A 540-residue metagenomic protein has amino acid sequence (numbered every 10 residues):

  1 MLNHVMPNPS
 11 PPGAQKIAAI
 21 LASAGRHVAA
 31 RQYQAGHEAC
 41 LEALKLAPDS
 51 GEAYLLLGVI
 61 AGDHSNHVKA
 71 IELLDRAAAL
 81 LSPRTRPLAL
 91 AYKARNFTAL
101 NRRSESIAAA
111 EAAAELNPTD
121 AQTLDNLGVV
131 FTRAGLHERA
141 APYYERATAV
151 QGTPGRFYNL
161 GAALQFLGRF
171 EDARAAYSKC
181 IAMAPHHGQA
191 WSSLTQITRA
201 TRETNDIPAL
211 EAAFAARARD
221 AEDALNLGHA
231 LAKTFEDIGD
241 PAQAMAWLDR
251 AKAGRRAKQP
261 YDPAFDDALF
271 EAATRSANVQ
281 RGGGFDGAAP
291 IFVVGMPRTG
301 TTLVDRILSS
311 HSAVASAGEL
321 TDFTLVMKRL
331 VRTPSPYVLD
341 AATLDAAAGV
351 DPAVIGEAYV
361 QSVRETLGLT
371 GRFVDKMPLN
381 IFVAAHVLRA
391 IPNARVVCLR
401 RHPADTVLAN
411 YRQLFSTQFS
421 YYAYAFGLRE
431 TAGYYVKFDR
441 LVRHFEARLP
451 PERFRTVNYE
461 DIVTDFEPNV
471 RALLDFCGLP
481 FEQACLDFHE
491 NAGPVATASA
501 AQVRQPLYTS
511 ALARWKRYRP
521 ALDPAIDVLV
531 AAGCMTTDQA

Functional and structural regions predicted by a protein language model:
A18, E52, T85-L88, Q122 (+3 more regions): Start-of-helix register in tetratricopeptide repeats
P48, S82-R84, P118, Q151-G152 (+3 more regions): Short coil turns that delineate tetratricopeptide repeat
A176, S192-T195, I207-A218, G228-F285 (+6 more regions): PAPS-dependent sulfotransferases, especially Golgi type II membrane carbohydrate sulfotransferases
G284-R389, L399: Phosphate-binding active sites in nucleotide-utilizing proteins
